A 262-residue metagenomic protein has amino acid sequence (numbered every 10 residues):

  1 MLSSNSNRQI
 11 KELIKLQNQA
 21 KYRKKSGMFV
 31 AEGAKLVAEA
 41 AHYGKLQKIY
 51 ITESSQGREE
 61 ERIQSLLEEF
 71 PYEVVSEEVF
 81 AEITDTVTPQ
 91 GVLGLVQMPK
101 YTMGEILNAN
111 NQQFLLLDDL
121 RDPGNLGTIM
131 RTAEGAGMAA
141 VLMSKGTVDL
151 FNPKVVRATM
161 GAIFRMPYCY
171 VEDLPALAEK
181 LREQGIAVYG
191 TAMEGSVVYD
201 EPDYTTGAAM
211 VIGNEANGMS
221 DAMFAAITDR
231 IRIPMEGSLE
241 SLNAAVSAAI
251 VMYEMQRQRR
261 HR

Functional and structural regions predicted by a protein language model:
M1-E60, T147-V148: Boundary-proximal intrinsically disordered activation/regulatory segments immediately upstream of a helical core
M1-S4, E73-S76, P167-L174: Short acidic-hydrophobic, aromatic-tinged amphipathic segments that line or gate anion-handling sites
G33, R121-T128, L242-S247: Amphipathic alpha-helical repeat scaffolds
K45, Y101, I106-G195: RNA substrate-binding interface of SAM-dependent RNA methyltransferases
S65-Q97: Glycine/small-residue-rich loop that forms an oxyanion/phosphate-binding "nest" at active or ligand-binding sites
V75-S76, D118, S144-K145, P167 (+1 more regions): Short beta->alpha connector loops at strand-helix junctions that form conserved, small/polar/Pro-enriched
G135-A136, L150, V155-I163, D221-R262: Structured adenosyl-cofactor binding patch, chiefly the S-adenosyl-L-methionine
Y189-L239: Active-site/ligand-binding-proximal alpha/beta "capping" segment
